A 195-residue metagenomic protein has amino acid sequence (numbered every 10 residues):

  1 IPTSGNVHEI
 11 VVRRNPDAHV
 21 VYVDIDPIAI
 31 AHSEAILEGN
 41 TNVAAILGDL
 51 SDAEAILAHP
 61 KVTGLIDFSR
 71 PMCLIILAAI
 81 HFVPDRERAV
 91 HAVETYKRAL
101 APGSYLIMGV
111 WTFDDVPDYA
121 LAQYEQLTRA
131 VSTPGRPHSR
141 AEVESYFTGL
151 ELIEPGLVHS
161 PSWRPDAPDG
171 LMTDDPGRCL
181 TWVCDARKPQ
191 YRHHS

Functional and structural regions predicted by a protein language model:
T3, V7-H19, V23-S195: Alpha-helical subdomain
